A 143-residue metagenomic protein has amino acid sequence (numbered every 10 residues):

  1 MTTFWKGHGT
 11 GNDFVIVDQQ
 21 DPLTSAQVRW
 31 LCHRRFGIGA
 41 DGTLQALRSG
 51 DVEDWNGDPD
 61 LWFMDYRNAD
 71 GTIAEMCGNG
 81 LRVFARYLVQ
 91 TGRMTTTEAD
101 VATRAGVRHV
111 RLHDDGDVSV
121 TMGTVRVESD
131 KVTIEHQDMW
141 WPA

Functional and structural regions predicted by a protein language model:
M1-D115: A glycine-rich beta-to-alpha transition motif near the start of alpha/beta enzyme domains, typified by
A102-A143: ATP-dependent small-molecule kinase catalytic core of the GHMP/sugar-kinase superfamily and closely related
